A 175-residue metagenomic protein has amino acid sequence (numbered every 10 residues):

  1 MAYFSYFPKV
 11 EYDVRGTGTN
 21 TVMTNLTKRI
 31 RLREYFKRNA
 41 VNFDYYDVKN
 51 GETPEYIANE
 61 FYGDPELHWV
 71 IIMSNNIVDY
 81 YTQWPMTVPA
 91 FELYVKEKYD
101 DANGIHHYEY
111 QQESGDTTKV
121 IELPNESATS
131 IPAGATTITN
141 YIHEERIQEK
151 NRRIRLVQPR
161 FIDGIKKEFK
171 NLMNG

Functional and structural regions predicted by a protein language model:
M1-G175: Cell-surface/extracellular proteins and modules involved in cell-wall/glycan interaction or trafficking/anchoring
